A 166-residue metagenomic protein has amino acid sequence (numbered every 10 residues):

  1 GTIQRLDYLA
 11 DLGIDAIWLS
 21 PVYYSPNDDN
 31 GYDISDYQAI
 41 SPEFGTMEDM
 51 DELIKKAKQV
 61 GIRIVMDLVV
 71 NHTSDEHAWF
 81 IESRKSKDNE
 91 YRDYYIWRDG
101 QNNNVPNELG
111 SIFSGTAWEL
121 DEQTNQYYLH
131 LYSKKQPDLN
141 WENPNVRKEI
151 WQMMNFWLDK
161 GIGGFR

Functional and structural regions predicted by a protein language model:
G1-W151, N155, D159: Acidic/aromatic-lined carbohydrate-recognition and catalytic surfaces of CAZymes acting on diverse glycans
V65, G164-R166: Structured core elements
